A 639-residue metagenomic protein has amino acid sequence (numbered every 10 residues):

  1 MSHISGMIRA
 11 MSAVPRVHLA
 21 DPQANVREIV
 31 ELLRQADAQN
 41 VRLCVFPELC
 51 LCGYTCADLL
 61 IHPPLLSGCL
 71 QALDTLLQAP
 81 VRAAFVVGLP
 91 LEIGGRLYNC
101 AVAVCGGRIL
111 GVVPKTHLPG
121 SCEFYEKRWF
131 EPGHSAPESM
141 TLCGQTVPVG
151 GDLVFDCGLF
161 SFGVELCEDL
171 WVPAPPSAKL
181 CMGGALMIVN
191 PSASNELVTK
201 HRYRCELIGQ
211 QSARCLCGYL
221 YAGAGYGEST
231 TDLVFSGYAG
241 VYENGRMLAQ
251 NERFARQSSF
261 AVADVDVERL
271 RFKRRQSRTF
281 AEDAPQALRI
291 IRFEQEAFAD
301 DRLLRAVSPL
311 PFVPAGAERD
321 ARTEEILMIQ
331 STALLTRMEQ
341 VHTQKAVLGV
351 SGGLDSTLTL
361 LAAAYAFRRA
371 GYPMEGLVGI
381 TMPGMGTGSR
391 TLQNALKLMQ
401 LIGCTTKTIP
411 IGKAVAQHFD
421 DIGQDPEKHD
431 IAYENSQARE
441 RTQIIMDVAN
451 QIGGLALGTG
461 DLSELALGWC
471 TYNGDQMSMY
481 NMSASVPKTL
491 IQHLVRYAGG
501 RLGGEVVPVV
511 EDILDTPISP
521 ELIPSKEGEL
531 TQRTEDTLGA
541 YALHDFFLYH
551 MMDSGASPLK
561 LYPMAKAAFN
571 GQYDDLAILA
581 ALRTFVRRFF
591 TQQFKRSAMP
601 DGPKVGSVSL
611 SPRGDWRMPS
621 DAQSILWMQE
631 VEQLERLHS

Functional and structural regions predicted by a protein language model:
M1-V347, Y365-M374: Enzyme catalytic cores with a strong preference for nitrogen-chemistry domains
N25, G158, C215-C217, Y226-S229 (+4 more regions): ATP/NTP-dependent adenylation/nucleotidyl-transfer catalytic domains that generate, transfer, or process NMP-activated
